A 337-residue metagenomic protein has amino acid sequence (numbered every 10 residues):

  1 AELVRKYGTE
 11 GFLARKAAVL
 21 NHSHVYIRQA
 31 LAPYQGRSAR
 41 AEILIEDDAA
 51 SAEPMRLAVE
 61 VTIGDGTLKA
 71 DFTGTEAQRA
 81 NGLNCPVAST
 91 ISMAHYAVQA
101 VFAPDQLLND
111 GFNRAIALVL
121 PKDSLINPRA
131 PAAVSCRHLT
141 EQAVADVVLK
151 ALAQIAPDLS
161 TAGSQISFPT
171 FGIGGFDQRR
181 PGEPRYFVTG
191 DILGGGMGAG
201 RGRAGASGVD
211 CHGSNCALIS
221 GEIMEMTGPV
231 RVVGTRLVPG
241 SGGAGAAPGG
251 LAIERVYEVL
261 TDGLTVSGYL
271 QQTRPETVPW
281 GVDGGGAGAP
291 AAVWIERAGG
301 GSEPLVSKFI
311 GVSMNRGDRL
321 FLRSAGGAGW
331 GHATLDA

Functional and structural regions predicted by a protein language model:
A1-A337: Glycine/proline-enriched, intrinsically flexible loops and inter-domain linkers
